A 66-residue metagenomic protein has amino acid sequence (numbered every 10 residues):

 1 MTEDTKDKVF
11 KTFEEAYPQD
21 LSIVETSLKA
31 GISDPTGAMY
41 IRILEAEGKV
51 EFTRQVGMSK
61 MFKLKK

Functional and structural regions predicted by a protein language model:
M1-K6, D20-S22, T53-K66: Short, cationic-aromatic polyanion-contact patches
D7-T12: Pre-recognition alpha-helix immediately N-terminal to the DNA-recognition helix within helix-turn-helix or winged-helix
E14-Q19: Short helix-capping/hinge SLiMs at alpha-helix to coil transitions
E25-L28: A short acidic, leucine-rich amphipathic alpha-helix
I41-R42: Short, hydrophobic-biased segments on the C-terminal half of alpha helices that form "recognition helices"
E45-Q55: A short, conserved structural fragment
